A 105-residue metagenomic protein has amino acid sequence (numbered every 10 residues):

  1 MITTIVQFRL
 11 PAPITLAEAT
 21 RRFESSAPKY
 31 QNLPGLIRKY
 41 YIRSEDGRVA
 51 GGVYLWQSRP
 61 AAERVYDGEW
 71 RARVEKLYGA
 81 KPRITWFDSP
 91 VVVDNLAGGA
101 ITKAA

Functional and structural regions predicted by a protein language model:
M1-A50, R59-G68, A80-A105: Short S/T/G/P-rich N-terminal loop/turn motif that feeds into the first structured element of a domain
R71-L77: A common structural junction motif
